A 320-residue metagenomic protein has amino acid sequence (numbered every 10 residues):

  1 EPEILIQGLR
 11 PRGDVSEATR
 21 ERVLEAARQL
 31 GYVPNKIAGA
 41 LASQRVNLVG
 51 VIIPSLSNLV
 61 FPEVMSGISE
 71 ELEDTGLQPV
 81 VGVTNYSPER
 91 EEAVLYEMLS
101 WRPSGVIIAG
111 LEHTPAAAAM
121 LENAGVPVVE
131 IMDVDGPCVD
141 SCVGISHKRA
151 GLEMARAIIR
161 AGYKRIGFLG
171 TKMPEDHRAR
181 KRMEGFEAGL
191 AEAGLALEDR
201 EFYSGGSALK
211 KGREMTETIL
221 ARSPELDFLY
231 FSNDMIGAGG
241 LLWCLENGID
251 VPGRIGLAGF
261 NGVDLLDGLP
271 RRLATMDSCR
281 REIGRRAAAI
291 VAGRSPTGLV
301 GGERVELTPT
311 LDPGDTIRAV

Functional and structural regions predicted by a protein language model:
E1-N47, R318: N-terminal helix-turn-helix DNA-binding module of bacterial transcription factors
P34, S43-S57, T75-L77: Interdomain hinge and pocket-entrance segments immediately C-terminal to HTH DNA-binding domains
P54-E63, V81-R90, V143-E153, L169-M215 (+4 more regions): Hinge/beta->alpha junction and helix N-cap segments in small-molecule ligand-binding domains
E70-A116: Central regulatory/effector-binding core of bacterial HTH transcription factors
Y86, A109-E153, M173-P174, L195 (+2 more regions): Flexible loop/hinge segments that line or gate small-molecule binding clefts
E89-R102, K210-E225: Short, well-structured alpha-helical segments in soluble
R102-G110, G167-G170, F202, S223-N233 (+1 more regions): Periplasmic-binding protein-like
E217, R222-V320: Flexible loop/turn connectors
